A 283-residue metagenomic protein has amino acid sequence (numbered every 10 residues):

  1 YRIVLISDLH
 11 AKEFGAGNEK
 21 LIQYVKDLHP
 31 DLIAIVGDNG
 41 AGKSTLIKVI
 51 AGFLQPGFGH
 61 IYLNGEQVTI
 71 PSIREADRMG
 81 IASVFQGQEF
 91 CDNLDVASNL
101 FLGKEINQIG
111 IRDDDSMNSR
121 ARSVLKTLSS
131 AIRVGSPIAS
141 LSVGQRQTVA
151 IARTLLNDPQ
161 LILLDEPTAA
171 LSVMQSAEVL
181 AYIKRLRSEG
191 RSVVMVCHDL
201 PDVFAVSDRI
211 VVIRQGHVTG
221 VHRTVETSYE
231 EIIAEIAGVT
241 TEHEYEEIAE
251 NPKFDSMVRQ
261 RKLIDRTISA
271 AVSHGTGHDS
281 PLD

Functional and structural regions predicted by a protein language model:
Y1-G40: N-terminal active-site segment of His-dependent metallophosphoesterases
I35-N39, S44-D283: Glycine-rich phosphate-binding loops of nucleotide-dependent enzymes
